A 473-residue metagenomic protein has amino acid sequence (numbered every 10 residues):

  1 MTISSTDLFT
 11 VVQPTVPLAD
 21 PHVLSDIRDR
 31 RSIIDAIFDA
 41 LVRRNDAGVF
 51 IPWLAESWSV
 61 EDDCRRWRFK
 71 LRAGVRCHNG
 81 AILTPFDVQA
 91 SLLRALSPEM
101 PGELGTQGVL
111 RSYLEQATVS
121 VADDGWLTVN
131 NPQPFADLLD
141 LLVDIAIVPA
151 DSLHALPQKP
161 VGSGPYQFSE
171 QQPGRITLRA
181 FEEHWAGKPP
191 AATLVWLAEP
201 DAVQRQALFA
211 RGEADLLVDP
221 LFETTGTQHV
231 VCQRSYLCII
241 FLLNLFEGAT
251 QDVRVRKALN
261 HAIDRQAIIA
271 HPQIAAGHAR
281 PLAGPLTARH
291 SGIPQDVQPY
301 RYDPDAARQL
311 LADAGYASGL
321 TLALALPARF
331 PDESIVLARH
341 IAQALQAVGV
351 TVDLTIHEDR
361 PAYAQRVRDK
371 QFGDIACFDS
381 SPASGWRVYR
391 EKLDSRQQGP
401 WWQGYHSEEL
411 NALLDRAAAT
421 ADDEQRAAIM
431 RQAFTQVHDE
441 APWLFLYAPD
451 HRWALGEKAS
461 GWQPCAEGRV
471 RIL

Functional and structural regions predicted by a protein language model:
S4, S59, R66, K70 (+1 more regions): Surface-exposed binding/hinge segments that line and control ligand-binding clefts or catalytic entry sites
V11, Q346-Q397: Periplasmic binding protein-like
V12-D62, L93, M100, V161-G162: N-terminal lobe/hinge region of extracytoplasmic solute-binding protein
N45, V49, Q133-V195, D201-A207 (+1 more regions): Gly/Pro-rich hinge or "lid" segments in bacterial periplasmic/extracellular proteins
G226, F246-H290, R301, L337 (+1 more regions): Periplasmic-binding protein-like
G277-D313, A328-I335: Structural transition elements
D353-A362, R390-E457: Extracytoplasmic/peripheral linker and loop segments enriched in polar/acidic and small residues with frequent Thr/Pro
W453-L473: Long beta-strand-rich cores associated with HINT superfamily self-processing modules
